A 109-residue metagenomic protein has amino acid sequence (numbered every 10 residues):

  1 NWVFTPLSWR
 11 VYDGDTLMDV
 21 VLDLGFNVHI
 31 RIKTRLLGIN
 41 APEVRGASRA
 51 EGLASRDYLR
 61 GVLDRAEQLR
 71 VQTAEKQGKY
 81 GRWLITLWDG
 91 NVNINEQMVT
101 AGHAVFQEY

Functional and structural regions predicted by a protein language model:
N1-Y109: Small beta-barrel nucleic-acid-binding modules, primarily SNase/OB-fold domains and secondarily Tudor-like barrels
